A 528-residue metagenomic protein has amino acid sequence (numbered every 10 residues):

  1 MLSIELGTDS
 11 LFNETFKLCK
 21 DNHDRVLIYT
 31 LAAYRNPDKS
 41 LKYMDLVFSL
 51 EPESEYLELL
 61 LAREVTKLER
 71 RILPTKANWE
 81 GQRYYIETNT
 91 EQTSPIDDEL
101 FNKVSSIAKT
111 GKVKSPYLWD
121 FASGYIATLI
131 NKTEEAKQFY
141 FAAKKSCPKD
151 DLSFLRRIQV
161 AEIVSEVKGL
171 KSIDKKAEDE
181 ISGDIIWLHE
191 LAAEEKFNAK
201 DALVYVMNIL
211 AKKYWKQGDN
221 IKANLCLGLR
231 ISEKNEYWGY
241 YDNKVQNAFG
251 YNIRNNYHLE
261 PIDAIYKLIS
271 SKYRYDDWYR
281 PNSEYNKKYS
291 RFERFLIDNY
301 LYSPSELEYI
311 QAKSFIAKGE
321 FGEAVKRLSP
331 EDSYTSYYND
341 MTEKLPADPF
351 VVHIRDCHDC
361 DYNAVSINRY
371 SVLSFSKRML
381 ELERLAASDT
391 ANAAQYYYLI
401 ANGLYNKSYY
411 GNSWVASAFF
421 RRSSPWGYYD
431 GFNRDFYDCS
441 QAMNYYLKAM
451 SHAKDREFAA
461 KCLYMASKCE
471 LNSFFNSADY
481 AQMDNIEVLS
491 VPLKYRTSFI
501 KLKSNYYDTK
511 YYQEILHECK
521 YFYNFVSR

Functional and structural regions predicted by a protein language model:
M1-R528: Extracytoplasmic/secretory-pathway proteins
